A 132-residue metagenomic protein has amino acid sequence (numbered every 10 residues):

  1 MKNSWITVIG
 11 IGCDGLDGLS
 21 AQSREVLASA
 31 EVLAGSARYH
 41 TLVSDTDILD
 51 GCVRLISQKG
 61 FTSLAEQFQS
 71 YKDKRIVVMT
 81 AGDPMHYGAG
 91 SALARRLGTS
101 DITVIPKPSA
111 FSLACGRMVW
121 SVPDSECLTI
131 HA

Functional and structural regions predicted by a protein language model:
M1-L113, A132: Class I S-adenosyl-L-methionine
C115-A132: Short, glycine-/small-residue-rich phosphate/pyrophosphate-handling segment
